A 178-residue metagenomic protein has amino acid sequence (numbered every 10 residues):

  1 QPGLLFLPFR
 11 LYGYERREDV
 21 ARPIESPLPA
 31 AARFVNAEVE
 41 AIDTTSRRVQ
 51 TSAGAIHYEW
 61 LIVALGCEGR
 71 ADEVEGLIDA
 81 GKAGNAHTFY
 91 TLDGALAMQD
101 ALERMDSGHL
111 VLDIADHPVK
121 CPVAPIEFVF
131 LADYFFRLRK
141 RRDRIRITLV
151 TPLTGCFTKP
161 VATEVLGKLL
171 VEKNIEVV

Functional and structural regions predicted by a protein language model:
Q1-R33, D116-V161: Beta1-alpha1 glycine-rich phosphate/pyrophosphate-binding loop at the start of Rossmann-like nucleotide-binding domains
L4-E15, G94, M98, V171-I175: Conserved N-terminal glycine/acidic-rich loop preference
P23, A97, L131, V165 (+1 more regions): Alpha-helical scaffold segments in soluble metabolic enzymes
I24-P29, L77-G81, K168-V171: Short, conserved catalytic or adaptor-binding loops enriched in Gly and charged residues
P29-D43, V171-V178: A conserved beta-strand/loop element that lines the FAD pocket in flavoprotein oxidoreductases
R33-E127, L131-K140: FAD-binding core/adjacent interface of flavoenzyme oxidoreductases
L61, A162-V178: A cross-taxonomic marker for long C-terminal extensions/tails that follow the last structured domain
